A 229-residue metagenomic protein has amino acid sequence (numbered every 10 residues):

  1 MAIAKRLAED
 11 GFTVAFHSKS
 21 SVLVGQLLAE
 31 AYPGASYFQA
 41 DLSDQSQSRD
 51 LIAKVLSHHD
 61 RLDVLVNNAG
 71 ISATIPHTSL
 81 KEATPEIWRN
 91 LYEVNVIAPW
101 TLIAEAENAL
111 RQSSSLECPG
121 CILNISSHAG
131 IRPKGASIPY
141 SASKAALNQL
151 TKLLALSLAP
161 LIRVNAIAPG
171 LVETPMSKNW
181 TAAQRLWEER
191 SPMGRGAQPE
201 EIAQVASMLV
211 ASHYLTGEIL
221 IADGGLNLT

Functional and structural regions predicted by a protein language model:
M1-A15: Canonical Rossmann dinucleotide-binding motif of NAD(H)/NADP(H)-dependent dehydrogenases/reductases, specifically
P76-L80, T84-R89, W187: Substrate-binding pocket helix/loop in short-chain dehydrogenase/reductase
I103, S143, T151: Active-site helix of classical SDR
N108, A155-P160: Alpha-helical segment proximal to the catalytic Tyr-Lys
S115, Q198-A222, N227: C-terminal substrate-recognition "lid" of short-chain dehydrogenase/reductases
P119, A159-R163, T216-G217: Short, small/polar-rich loop/turn modules that mediate ligand/substrate recognition or access, typified
S127: Residue(s) in the substrate-gating loop at a strand-loop-helix junction that position the organic substrate next
